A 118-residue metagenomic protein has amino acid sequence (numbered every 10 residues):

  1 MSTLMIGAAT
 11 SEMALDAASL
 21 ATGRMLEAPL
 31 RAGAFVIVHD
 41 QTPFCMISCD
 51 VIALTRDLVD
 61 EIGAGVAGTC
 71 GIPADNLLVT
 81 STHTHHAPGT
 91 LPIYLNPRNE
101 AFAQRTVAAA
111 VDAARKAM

Functional and structural regions predicted by a protein language model:
M1-M118: Conserved beta-alpha junction segments in alpha/beta enzyme cores
